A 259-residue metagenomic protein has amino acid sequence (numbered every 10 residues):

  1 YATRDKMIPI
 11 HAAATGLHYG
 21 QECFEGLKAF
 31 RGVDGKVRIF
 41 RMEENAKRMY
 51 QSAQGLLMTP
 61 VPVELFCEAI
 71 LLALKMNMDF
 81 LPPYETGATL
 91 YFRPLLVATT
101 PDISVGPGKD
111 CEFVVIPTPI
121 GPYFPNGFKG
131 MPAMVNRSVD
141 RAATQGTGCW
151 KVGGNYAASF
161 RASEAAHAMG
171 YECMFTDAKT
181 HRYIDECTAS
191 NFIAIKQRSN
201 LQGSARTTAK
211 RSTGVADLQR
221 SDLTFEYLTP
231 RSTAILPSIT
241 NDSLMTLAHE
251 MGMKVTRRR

Functional and structural regions predicted by a protein language model:
Y1-A73, L95, D102-R198, L223-R259: Helix-start/capping segments and mature chain N-termini
P83-R93, V97: Extended, Lys/Arg-enriched charged tracts that mediate electrostatic binding to polyanionic substrates
R198-T224: Intrinsic disorder/low-complexity segments
